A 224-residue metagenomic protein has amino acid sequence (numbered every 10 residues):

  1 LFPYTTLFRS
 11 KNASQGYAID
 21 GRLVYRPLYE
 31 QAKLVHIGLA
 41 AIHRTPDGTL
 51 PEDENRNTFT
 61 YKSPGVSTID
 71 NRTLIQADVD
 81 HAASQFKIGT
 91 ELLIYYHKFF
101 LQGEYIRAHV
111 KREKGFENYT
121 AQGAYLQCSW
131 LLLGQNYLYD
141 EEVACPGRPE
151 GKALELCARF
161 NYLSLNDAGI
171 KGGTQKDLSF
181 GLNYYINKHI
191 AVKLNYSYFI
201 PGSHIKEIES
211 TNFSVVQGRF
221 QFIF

Functional and structural regions predicted by a protein language model:
L1, Q15-Y17, K33, Q122 (+2 more regions): A short, structural micro-pattern
L1, Y25, A144-G147: Selective for proline/serine-rich intrinsically disordered segments in cytosolic/nuclear regulatory regions
L1-L7: Short, small-residue-biased leader/transition segments that mark boundaries at the very start of proteins
Y4, A18-D20, L34-H36, K87-G89 (+2 more regions): Extracellular structured ligand-interaction cores
F8-G48: Aromatic- and glycine-enriched pocket-lining scaffold segments that form the walls of small-molecule binding clefts
D53-F224: Outer-membrane beta-barrel pore domains
